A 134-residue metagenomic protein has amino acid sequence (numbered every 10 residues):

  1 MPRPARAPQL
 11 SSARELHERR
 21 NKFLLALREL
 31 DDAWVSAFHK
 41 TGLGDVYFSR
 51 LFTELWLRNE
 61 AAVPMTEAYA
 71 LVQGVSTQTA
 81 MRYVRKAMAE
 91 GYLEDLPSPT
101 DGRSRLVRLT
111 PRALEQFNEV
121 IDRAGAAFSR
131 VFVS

Functional and structural regions predicted by a protein language model:
M1-G42: N-terminal leader segment of winged-helix/HTH proteins
W34, N118-S134: Amphipathic alpha-helical dimerization/coiled-coil segments that flank or bridge DNA-binding/regulatory modules
T41-S49: Short helix-coil-helix linker/hinge
R50-E60: Short, locally clustered residues in the helix-turn-helix/winged-helix DNA-binding domain
A61-L71: Short acidic, hydrophobic short linear motifs in intrinsically disordered regions
G74-A89: Short amphipathic alpha-helical interaction segments
M88-S98: A short, conserved structural fragment
S98-I121: Short, cationic-aromatic polyanion-contact patches
